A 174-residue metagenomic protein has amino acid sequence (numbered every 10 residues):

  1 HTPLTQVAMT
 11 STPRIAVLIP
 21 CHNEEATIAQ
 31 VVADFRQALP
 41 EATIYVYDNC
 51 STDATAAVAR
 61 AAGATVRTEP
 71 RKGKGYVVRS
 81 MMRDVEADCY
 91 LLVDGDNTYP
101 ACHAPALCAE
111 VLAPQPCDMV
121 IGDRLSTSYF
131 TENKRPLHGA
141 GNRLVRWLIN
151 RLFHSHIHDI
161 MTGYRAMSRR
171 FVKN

Functional and structural regions predicted by a protein language model:
H1-A8: Short, Lys/Arg-enriched N-terminal segments with co-localized hydrophobic residues within the first ~10-30 amino acids
R14-A16, T43: Cell-envelope/extracellular polymer assembly enzymes that use nucleotide-activated donors
N23-Q37: Short, well-formed alpha-helical segments that are part of the catalytic scaffolds of diverse glycosyltransferases
E24-T27, S51, K74: Donor nucleotide-sugar binding loop of glycosyltransferases
D48-A56: A conserved acidic beta->alpha catalytic loop
P70-D84, A101-N174: Acceptor/aglycone-binding surface of glycosyltransferases and processive sugar-polymer synthases
Y90: Short aromatic/hydrophobic "clamp" motif used to bind/position activated sugar donors
D94-Y99: The conserved acidic donor/metal-binding loop of glycosyltransferases
